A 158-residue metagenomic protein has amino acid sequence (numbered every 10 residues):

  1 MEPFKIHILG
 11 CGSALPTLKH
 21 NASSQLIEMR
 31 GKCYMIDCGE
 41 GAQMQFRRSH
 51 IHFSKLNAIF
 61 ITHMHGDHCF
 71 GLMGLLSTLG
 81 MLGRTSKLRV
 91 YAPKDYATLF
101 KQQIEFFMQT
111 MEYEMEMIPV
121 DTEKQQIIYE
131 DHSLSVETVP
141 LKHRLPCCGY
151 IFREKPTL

Functional and structural regions predicted by a protein language model:
M1-L158: Binuclear metal-dependent hydrolase catalytic cores
